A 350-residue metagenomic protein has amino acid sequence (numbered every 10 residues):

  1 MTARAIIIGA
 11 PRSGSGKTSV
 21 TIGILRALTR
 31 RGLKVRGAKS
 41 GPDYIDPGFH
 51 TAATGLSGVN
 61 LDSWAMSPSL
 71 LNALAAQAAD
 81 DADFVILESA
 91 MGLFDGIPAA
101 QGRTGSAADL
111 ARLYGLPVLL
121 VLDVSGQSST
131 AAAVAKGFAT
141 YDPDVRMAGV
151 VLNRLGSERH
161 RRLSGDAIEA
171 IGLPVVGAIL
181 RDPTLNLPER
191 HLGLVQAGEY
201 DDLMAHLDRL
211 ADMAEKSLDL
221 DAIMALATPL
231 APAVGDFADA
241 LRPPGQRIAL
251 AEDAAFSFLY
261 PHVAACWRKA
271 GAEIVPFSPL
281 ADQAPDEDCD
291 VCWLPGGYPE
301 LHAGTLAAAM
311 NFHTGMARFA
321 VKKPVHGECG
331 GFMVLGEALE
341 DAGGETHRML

Functional and structural regions predicted by a protein language model:
T2-S19, L25-Y114, L122-V145, G149 (+1 more regions): ATP-dependent carboxylate-amine ligase catalytic core
A5, L33-R36, G245-R247, E273 (+1 more regions): Residues that mark the start of a beta-strand
I24, L28-T29, I168, W267-G271: Hydrophobic alpha-helical packing residues
K39-S40, V175-P183, E273-A281: Beta-strand->loop->alpha-helix junctions that form or flank phosphate-binding loops in nucleotide-handling enzymes
D123-V124, N153-G156, A251-A255: Structural motif
S128-A240: Internal gly/pro-rich beta-alpha loop/helix module that stabilizes soluble enzyme cofactors or their anionic handles
Q246-A308, T314-R318: Phosphate-binding active sites in nucleotide-utilizing proteins
P299-L350: Cysteine-nucleophile active-site neighborhood
